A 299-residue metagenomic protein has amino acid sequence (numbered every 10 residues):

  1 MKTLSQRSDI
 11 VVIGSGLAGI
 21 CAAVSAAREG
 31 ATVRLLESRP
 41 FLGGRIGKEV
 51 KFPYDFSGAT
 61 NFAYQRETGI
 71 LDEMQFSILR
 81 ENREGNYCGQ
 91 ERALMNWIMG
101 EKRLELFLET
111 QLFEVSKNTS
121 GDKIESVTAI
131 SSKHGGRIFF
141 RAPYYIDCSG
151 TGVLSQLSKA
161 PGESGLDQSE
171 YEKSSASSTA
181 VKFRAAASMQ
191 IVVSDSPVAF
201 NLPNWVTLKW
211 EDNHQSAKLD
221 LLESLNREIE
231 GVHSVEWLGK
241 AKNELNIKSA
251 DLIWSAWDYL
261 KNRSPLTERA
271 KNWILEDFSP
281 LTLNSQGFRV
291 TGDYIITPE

Functional and structural regions predicted by a protein language model:
L4-G16: Beta1/beta-strand and adjacent pyrophosphate-binding region of the FAD-binding site in flavoprotein oxidoreductases
R7-I10, E29-T32, K102-E105, I138 (+2 more regions): Loop/turn elements at helix/coil->beta-strand transitions in domains of secreted/extracellular proteins
I13-G16, L36-R39, I130, C148-G150: Active-site-proximal beta-strand/loop segments in catalytic clefts of secreted hydrolases
G19: N-terminal Rossmann-fold NAD(P) dinucleotide-binding loop
A22, N82-P143, R263-S264, V290 (+1 more regions): Structural core of flavin- and non-heme-iron oxidoreductases, emphasizing the beta-strand/alpha-helix scaffold
S25, A31-T32, L36-N118, E163 (+3 more regions): Conserved N-terminal/central alpha/beta ligand/cofactor-binding core
R45, G121-I124, S132-Y144, C148-E299: Flavin (FAD/FMN)-binding glycine-rich loop and adjacent Rossmann-like elements that form
